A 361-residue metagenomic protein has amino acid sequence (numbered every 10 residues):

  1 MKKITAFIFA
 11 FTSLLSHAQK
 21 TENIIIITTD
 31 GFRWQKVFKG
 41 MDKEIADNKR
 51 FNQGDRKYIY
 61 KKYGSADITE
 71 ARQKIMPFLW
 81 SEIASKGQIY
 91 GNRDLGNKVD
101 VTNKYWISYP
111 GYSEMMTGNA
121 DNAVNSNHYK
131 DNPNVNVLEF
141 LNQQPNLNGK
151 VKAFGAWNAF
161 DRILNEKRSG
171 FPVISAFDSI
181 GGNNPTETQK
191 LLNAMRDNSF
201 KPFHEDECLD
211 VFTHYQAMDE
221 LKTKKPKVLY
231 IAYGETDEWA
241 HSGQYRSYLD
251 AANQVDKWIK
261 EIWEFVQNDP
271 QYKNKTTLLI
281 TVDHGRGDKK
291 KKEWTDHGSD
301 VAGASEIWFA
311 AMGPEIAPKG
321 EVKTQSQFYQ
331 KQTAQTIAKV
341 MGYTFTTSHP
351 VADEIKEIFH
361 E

Functional and structural regions predicted by a protein language model:
M1-E22: Bacterial Sec-dependent N-terminal signal peptides
Q19-Q88: Active-site-proximal N-terminal segment of extracellular/periplasmic enzymes that hydrolyze or transfer
I24-T28, Q35-K36, Y90-R93, E114-M116 (+5 more regions): Structural recognition of the beta-strand scaffold that forms the well-ordered cores of secreted hydrolase catalytic
I25-I26, W34, D256-T295, I337: Metal-dependent active-site segment of extracytoplasmic phospho-/sulfohydrolases and closely related
K43, G64-T223, Q335, D353-I358: Active-site-proximal alpha/beta segments of enzymes that process anionic O-linked groups
N48, T281-M312: Histidine-centered active-site microenvironments of extracellular/periplasmic hydrolases and transferases
N142-P145, E315, T324-H360: Non-catalytic, well-ordered alpha-helical segments in soluble enzyme domains
K167, A217-E261: Active-site His/acidic residue clusters
